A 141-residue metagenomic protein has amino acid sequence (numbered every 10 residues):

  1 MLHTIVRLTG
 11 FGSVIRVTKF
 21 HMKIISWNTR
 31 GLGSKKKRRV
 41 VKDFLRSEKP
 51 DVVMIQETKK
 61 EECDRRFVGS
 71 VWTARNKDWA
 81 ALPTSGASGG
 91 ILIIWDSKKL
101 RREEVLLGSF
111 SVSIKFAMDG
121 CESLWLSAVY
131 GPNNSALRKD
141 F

Functional and structural regions predicted by a protein language model:
M1-F141: Short phosphate/oxyanion-binding micro-motifs
